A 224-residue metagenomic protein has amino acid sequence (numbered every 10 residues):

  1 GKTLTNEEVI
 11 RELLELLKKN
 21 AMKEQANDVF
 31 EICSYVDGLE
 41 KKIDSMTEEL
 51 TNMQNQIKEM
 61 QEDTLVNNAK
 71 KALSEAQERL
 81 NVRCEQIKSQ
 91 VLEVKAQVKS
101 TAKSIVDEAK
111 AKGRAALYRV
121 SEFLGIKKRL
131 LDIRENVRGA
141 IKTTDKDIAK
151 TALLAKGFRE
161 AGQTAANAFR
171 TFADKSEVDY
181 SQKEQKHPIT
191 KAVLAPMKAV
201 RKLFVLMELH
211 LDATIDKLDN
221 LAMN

Functional and structural regions predicted by a protein language model:
G1-N224: Gram-negative host-targeted secretion-system effectors, predominantly Type III and Type IV, recognized via long
